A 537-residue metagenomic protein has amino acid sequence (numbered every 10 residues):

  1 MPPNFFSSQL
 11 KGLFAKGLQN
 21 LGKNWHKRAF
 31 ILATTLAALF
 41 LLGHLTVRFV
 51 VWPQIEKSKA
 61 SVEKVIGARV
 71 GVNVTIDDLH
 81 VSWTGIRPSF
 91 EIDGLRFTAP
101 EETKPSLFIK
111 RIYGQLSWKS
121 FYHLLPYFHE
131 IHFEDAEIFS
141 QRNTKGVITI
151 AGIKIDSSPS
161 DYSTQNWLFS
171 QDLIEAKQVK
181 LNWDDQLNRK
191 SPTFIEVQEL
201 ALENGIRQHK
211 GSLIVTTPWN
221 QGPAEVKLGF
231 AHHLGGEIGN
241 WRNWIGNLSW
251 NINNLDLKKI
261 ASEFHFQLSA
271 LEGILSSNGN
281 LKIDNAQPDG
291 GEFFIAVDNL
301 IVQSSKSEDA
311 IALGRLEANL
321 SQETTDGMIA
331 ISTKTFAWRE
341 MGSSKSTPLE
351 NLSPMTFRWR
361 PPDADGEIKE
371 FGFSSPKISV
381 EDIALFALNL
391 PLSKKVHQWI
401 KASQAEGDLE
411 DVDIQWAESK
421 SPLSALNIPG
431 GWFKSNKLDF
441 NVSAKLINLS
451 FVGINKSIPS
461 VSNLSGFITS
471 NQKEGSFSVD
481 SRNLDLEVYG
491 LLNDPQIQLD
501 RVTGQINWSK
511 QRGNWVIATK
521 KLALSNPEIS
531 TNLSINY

Functional and structural regions predicted by a protein language model:
P2-G22, V72-N73, S89, D93-N204 (+7 more regions): Secondary-structure transition motifs
P2-G71: N-terminal type II signal-anchor transmembrane helix that functions as the membrane-insertion/stop-transfer segment
G67-E91: Short extracytoplasmic
G71-T75, E101-L116, I155, N188-L200 (+9 more regions): Amphipathic hydrophobic-ligand
I76-D78, I92, I109, F128 (+15 more regions): Hydrophobic residues on conserved beta-strands that form the core of alpha/beta folds
L79, L95, I112, I131-A136 (+10 more regions): Solvent-exposed loop/turn tips at the surfaces of repeat/solenoid architectures
G94, S158, T193, G205-H209 (+6 more regions): Flexible, solvent-exposed coil segments and beta strand-coil junctions, predominantly the extracellular/periplasmic
L116-Y122, L234, N285, W416-W432: Outer-membrane beta-barrel proteins
